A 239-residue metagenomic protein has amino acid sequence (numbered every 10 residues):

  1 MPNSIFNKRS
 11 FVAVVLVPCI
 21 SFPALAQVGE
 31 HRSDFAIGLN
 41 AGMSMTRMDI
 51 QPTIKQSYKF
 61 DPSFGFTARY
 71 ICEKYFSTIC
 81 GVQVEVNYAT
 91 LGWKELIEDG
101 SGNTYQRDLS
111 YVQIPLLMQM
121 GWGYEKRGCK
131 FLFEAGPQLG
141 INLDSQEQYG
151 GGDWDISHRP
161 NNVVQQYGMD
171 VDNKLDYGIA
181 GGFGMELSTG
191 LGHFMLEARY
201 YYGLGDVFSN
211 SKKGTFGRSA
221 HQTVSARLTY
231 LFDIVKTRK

Functional and structural regions predicted by a protein language model:
M1-R32, N40, L228-F232, K239: Bacterial Sec-dependent N-terminal signal peptides
A26-R69, D233: Short glycine/proline- and aromatic-enriched beta-strand/turn motifs that initiate or cap beta-hairpins
Q27-D34, E73-C80, G123-K130, S188-H193 (+1 more regions): Short loop/turn motifs that connect adjacent beta-strands in outer-membrane beta-barrel proteins
R32, L91, D176, G181-K239: Predominantly the C-terminal beta-signal and adjacent terminal strand-loop region of outer-membrane beta-barrel
S33-F35, Q56-P62, D108-I114, C129 (+2 more regions): Residues that define the transmembrane beta-barrel architecture of outer-membrane proteins
F35-A41, C80-V84, I114, F131-L139 (+3 more regions): Transmembrane beta-strands of outer-membrane beta-barrel proteins
M43-R47, Y88-G92, Q113, M120-W122 (+3 more regions): Transmembrane beta-strands of outer-membrane beta-barrel pores
D49-K55, G100-Q106, Q166-V171, S211-F216: Extracellular loop and loop/strand-boundary signature of outer-membrane beta-barrel proteins
